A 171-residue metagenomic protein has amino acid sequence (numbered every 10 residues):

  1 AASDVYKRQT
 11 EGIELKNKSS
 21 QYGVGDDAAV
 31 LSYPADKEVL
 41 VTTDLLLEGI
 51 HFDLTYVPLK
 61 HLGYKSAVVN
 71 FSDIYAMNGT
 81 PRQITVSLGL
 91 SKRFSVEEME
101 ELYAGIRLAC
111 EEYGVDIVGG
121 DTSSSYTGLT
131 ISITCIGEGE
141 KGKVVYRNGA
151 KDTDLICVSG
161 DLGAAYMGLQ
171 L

Functional and structural regions predicted by a protein language model:
A1-Y6: Short, small-residue-biased leader/transition segments that mark boundaries at the very start of proteins
G12-E14, L47-Y56, G139: Glycine/charged-rich beta-loop-alpha catalytic/anionic-binding loops adjacent to active sites
S19, V30-G49, Y75-R82: N-terminal glycine-rich anion-binding loops that anchor highly charged ligand groups
Y22, L54-F71, R93-A104: Glycine-rich anion/phosphate-binding loops
A28-L31, T134: Short beta-strand scaffold segments in enzyme catalytic cores
V30, N70, N78, I117 (+1 more regions): Residue-level signal for inorganic ion chemistry
L46, P81-L171: Glycine-rich anion-binding loops of enzyme active sites
S66-M77, R107, Y113: A short, N-terminal amphipathic alpha-helix
